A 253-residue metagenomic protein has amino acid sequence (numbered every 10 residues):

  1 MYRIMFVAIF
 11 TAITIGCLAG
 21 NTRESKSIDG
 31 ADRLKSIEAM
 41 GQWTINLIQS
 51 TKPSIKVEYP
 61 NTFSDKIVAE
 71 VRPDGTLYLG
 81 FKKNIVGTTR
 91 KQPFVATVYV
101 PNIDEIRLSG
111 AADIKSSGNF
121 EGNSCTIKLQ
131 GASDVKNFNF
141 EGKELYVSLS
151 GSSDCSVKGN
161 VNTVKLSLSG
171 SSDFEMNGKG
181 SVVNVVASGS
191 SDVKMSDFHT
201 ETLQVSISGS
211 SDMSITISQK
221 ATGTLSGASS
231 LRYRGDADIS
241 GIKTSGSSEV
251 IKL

Functional and structural regions predicted by a protein language model:
M1-S25: Bacterial Sec-dependent N-terminal signal peptides
C17-Q130, N139-S148, S156-N162, E175-N177 (+3 more regions): Acidic (Asp/Glu) and glycine-rich low-complexity loops/linkers that are typically intrinsically disordered
T51, N61-F63, P73, V100-N102 (+9 more regions): Short loop/turn positions at the edges of beta-strands in beta-sheet-rich folds
C155-L253: Short, surface-exposed interaction patches in beta-rich subdomains that mediate adhesion/assembly near membranes
